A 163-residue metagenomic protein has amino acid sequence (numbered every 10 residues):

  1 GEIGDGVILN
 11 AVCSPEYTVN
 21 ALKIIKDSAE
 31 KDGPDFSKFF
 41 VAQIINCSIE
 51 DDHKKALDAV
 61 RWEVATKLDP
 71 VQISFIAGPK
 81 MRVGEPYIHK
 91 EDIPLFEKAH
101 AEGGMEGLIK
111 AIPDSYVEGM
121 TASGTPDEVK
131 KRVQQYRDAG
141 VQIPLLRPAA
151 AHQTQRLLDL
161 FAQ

Functional and structural regions predicted by a protein language model:
E2-I3, A139-G140: Structural motif
I3-T18: Ligand/cofactor pocket segment of small-molecule handling proteins
G6-I8, K38-I44, Q142-L145: Structural preference for beta-strand elements that scaffold enzyme active sites
V12, I44-S48, A149: Active-site beta-loop-alpha junctions enriched in small/polar residues
T18, K23-Q135: An alpha-helical appendage that flanks or caps ligand/catalytic pockets
T18-S28, A151-Q163: C-terminal helical cap(s) of enzyme catalytic domains, especially alpha/beta-barrels
P70, G119, Q142-P148: Bilobed periplasmic-binding protein-like "clamshell/Venus-flytrap" ligand-binding domains
